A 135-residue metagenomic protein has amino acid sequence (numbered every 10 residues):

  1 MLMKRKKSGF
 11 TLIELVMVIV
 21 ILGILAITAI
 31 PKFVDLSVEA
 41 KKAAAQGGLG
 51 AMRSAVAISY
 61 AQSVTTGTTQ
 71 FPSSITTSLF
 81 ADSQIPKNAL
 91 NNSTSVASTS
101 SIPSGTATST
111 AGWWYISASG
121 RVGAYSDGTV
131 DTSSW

Functional and structural regions predicted by a protein language model:
M1-F10: N-terminal leader/signal peptides at the extreme start of proteins
T11, T28, A43: Conserved Walker
T11-E14, V64: Hydrophobic, well-ordered secondary-structure segments that either form specific early membrane-associated helices used
V16-K32: Alpha-helical hydrophobic helix detector
V38-T66: Membrane-proximal N-terminal amphipathic helix
A61-G120: Extracellular/periplasmic head regions of type IV pilus-like filament subunits
V122-W135: Short, low-complexity, Pro/Ser/Thr/Gly-rich segments in the mature regions of secreted, periplasmic
